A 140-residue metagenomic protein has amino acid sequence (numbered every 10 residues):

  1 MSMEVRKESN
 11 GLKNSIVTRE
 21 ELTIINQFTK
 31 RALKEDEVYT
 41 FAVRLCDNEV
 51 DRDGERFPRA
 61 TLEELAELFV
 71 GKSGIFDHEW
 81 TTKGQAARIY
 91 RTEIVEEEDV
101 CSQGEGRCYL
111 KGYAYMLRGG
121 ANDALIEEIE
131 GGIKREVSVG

Functional and structural regions predicted by a protein language model:
M1-G140: Signature of dsDNA virion morphogenesis modules
